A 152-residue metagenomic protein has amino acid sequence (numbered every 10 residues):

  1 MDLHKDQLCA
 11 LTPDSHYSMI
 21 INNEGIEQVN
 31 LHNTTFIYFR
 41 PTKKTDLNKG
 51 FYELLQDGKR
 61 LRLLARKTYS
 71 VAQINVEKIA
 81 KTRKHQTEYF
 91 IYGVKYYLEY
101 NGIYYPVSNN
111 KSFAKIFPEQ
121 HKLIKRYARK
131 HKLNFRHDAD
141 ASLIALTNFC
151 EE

Functional and structural regions predicted by a protein language model:
D2-Y105, K111: Aromatic-patch recognition
K115-E152: Long, compositionally biased interface segments
